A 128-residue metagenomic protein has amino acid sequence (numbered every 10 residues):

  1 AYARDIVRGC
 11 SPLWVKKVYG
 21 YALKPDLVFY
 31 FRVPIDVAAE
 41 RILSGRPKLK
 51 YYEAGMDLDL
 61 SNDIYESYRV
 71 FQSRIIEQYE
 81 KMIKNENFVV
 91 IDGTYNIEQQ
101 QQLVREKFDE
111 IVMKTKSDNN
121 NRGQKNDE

Functional and structural regions predicted by a protein language model:
A1-P47: ATP-dependent NMP and nucleoside kinases share a basic, alpha-helical "lid"
E40-E128: NTP-dependent small-molecule kinase module
